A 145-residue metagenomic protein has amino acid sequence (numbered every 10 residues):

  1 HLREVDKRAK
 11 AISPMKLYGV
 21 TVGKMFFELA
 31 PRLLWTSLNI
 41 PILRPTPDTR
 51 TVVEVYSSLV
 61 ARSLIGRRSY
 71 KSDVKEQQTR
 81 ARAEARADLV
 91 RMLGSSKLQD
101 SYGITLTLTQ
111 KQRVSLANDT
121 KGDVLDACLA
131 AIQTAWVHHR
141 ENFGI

Functional and structural regions predicted by a protein language model:
H1-I145: RNase H-like (RuvC/DEDD) metal-dependent nuclease/polynucleotide-processing core
